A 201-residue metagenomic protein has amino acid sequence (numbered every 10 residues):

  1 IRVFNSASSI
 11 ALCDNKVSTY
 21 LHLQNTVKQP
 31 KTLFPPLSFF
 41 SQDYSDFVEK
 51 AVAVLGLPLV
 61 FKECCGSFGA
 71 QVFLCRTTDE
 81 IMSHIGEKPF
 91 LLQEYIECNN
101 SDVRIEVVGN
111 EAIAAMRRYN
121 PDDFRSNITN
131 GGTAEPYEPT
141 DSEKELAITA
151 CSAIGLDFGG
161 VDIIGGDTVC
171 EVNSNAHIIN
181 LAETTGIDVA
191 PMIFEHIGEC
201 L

Functional and structural regions predicted by a protein language model:
I1-N5: A short, gly/pro- and small-residue-rich
I10-N100, D141, L201: Active-site nucleotide/adenylate-binding loops and adjacent lid/helix of ATP-dependent enzymes
L59, L91, I113-A114, G159 (+1 more regions): Protein kinase-like catalytic core scaffold
K62, D162, N173: Short beta-strand segments
C65-I154: Phosphate-binding site of ATP-dependent enzymes
R104, G160-D162: Short, surface-exposed charged micro-motifs
L156, G165-L201: C-terminal active-site "lid" helix and adjoining low-complexity regulatory extension at the edge of ATP-using catalytic
